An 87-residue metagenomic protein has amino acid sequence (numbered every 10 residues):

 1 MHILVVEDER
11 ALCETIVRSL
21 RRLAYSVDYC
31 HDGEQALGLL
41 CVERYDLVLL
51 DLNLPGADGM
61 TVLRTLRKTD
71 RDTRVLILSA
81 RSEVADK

Functional and structural regions predicted by a protein language model:
M1-K87: N-terminal/domain-start alpha-helical segments
